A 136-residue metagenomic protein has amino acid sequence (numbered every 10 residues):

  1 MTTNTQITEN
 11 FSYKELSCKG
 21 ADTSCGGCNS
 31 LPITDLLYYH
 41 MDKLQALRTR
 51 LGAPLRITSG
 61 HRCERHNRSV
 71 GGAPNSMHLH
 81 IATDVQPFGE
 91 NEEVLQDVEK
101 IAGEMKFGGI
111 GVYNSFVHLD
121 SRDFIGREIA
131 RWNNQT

Functional and structural regions predicted by a protein language model:
M1-R48, D123, N133-T136: Extracytoplasmic cell-surface/polysaccharide-interacting catalytic and binding patches
T3, I7, H66, A73 (+1 more regions): Glycine-rich, flexible loop/turn motifs
S12, L37, C63, E90-N91: Helix N-cap and loop-to-helix transition residues
E15, G20, R65, V70 (+3 more regions): Solvent-exposed, flexible loop/coil residues
C28-S30, L55-G60, E90-V94: N-terminal start-of-chain detector that recognizes signal peptides and the immediate post-cleavage beginning
M41-V70: Extended, low-complexity, intrinsically disordered C-terminal regulatory tails of eukaryotic serine/threonine kinases
N75-T83, P87-T136: Catalytic cores and adjacent binding grooves of peptidoglycan-active enzymes
